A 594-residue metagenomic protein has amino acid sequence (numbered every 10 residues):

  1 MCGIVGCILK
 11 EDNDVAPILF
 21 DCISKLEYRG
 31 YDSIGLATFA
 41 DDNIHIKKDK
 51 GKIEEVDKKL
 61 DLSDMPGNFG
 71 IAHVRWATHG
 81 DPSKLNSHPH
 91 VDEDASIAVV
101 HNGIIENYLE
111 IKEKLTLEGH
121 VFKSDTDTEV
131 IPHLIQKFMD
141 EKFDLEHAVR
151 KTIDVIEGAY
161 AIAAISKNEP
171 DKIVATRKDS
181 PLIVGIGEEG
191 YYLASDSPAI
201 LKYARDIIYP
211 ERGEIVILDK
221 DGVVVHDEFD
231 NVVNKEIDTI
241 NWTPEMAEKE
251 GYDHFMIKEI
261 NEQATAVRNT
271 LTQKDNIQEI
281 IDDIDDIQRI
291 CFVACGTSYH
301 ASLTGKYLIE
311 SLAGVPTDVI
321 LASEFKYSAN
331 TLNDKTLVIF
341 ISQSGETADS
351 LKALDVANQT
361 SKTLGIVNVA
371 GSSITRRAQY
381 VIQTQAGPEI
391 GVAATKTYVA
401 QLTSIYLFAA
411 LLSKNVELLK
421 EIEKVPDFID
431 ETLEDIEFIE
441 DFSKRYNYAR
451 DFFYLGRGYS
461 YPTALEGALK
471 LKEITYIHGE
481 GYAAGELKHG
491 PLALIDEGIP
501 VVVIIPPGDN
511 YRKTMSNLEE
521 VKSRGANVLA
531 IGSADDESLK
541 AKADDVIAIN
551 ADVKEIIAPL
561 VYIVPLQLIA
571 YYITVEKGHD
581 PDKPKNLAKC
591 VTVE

Functional and structural regions predicted by a protein language model:
M1-K249, D253, E262, R268-N269 (+6 more regions): Conserved short alpha-helical segments that host acidic/polar catalytic motifs at enzyme active sites
N68, A72-L85, R268-D282, G305-I341 (+2 more regions): Glycine-rich oxoanion-binding loops at beta->alpha junctions
D127-V130, A301, G305, A400-L407 (+3 more regions): Catalytic-loop motifs flanking and including active-site residues across diverse enzymes
I156-G190, N447-E473, G508-N510, M515: Acidic/histidine-rich
G185, A301-S302, V319, A348-L351 (+9 more regions): Extended hydrophobic-aromatic, low-complexity segments
M256, E262-V267, L271-C291, T363 (+3 more regions): Active-site phosphate/pyrophosphate-binding segments
D282-F428, R457, I504-I549, I569 (+1 more regions): Glycine-rich phosphate-binding loops that contact phosphosugars or nucleotide phosphates
N527-L529, D552-E594: Generic C-terminus detector
